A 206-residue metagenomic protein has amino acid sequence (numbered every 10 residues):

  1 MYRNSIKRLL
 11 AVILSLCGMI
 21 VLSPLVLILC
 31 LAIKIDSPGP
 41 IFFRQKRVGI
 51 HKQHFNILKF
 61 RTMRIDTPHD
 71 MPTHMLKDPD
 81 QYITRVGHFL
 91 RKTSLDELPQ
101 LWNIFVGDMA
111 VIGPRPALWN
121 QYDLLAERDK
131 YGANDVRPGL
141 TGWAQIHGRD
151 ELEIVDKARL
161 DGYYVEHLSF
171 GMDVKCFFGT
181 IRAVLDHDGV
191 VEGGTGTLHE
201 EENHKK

Functional and structural regions predicted by a protein language model:
M1-D66, N103, F170, K175-K206: A hydrophobic, helix-centered structural microdomain
R3, T67-R85, F89, R115-Y122: Cytosolic-biased juxtamembrane loops and peripheral soluble domains of multi-pass membrane proteins
K7, D80, T84-G87, R159 (+1 more regions): Generic alpha-helical structural signal
G18, H88-R91: Surface-exposed charged/polar residues within alpha-helices that form helix-capping/stabilizing sites and interaction
P40, W102-K206: Hydrophobic structural segments characteristic of membrane proteins
F43-Y82, L140-L160: Short, glycine-rich, amphipathic interfacial segments at transmembrane boundaries or analogous
